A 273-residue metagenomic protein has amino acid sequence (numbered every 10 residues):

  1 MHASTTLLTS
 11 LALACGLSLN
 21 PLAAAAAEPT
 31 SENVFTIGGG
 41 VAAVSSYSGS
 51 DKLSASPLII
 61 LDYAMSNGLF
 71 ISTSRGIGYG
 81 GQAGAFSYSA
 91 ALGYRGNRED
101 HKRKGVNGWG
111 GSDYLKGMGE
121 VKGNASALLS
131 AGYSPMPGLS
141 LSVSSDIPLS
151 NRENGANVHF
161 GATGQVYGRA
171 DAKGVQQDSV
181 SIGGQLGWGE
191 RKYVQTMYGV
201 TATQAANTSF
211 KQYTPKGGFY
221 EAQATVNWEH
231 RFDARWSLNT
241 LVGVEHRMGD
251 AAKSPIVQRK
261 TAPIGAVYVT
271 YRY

Functional and structural regions predicted by a protein language model:
M1-V34, S50: Cleavable N-terminal export/targeting peptides
A25-G78, R98: Short glycine/proline- and aromatic-enriched beta-strand/turn motifs that initiate or cap beta-hairpins
P29-I37, A55-P57, N67-L69, G84-Y88 (+7 more regions): Outer-envelope beta-barrel architecture signal
G39-A43, I59-M65, R75-G81, L129-Y133 (+6 more regions): Residues on the lipid-exposed face of transmembrane beta-strands in outer-membrane beta-barrel proteins
V44-S46, R95-E99, P148-S150, G187-Y193 (+2 more regions): Structural signature of outer-membrane beta-barrel domains
T73-G161, V166-Q176, Y193-K216, V257-Q258: Outer-membrane pore/translocation modules
G199-M248: Glycine/small-residue-rich hydrophobic helix-like segments
E229-Y273: Predominantly the C-terminal beta-signal and adjacent terminal strand-loop region of outer-membrane beta-barrel
